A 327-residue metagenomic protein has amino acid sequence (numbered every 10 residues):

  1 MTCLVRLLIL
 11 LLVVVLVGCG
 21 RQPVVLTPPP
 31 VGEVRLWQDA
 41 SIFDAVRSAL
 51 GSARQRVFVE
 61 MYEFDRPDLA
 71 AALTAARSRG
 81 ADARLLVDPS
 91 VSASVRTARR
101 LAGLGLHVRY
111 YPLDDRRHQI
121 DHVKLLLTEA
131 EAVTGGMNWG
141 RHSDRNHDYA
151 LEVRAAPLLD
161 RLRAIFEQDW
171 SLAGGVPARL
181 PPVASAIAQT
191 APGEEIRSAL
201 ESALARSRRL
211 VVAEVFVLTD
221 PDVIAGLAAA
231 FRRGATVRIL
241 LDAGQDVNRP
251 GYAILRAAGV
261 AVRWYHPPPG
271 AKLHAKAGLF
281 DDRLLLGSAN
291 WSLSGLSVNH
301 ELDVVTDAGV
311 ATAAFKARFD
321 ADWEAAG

Functional and structural regions predicted by a protein language model:
M1-L7: Positively charged n-region of N-terminal signal peptides that target proteins for export
L7-L16: Bacterial N-terminal signal peptides
C19-S52, E60-R206, R233-A311, K316: HKD-type phospholipase D/PLD-like phosphodiesterase module
F216-L218: Long, repeat-rich segments with strong aromatic
G226-A228: A structural signal for leucine-rich repeat
R318-G327: Charge-patterned, long linear interaction tracts outside catalytic cores
